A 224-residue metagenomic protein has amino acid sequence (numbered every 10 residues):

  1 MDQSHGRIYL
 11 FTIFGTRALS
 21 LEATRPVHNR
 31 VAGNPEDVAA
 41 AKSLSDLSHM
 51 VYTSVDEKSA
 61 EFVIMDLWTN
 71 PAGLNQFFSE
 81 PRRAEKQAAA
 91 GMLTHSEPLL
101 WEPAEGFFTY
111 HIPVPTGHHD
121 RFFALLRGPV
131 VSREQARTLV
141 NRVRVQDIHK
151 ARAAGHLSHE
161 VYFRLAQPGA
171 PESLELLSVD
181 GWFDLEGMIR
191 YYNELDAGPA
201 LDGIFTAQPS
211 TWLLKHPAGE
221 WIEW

Functional and structural regions predicted by a protein language model:
M1-W224: Short S/T/G/P-rich N-terminal loop/turn motif that feeds into the first structured element of a domain
